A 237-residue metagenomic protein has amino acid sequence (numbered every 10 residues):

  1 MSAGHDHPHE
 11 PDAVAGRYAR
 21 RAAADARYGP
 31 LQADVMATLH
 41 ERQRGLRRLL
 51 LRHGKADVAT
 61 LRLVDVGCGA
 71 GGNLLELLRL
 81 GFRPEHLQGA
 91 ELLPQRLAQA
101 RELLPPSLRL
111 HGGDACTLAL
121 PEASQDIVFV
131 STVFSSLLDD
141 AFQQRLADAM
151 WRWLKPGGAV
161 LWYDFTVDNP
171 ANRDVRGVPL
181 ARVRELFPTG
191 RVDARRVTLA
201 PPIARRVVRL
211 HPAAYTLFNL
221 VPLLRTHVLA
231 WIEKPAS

Functional and structural regions predicted by a protein language model:
S2-A56: Conserved class I S-adenosyl-L-methionine
V64, G71-T117: Class I SAM-dependent methyltransferase SAM/SAH-binding core
C116-V128: A short acidic, Gly/Pro-enriched loop at the edge of an enzyme's catalytic core that lines a small-molecule cofactor
I127-A141: A short SAM/SAH-binding and catalytic strip from SAM-dependent methyltransferases
Q144-P156: A short glycine-rich, Lys/Arg-flanked "PGG" loop and its adjoining helix->strand segment in the class I
G157-D164: Conserved beta-strand signature within the Rossmann-like core of class I S-adenosyl-L-methionine
V175-G190, A194-R196: Short alpha-helix
A181, R195-S237: A C-terminal cap/extension of S-adenosyl-L-methionine-dependent methyltransferases that defines the acceptor-substrate
